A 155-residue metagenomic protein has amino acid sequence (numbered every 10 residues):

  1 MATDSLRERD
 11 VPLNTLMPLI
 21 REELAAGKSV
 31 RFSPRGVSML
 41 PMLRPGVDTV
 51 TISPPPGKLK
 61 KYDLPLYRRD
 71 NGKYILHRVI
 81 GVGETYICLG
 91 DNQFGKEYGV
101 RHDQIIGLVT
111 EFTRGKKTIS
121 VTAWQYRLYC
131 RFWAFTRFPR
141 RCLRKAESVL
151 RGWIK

Functional and structural regions predicted by a protein language model:
M1-K155: Extended hydrophobic leader/signal-anchor segments used for secretion and membrane insertion
